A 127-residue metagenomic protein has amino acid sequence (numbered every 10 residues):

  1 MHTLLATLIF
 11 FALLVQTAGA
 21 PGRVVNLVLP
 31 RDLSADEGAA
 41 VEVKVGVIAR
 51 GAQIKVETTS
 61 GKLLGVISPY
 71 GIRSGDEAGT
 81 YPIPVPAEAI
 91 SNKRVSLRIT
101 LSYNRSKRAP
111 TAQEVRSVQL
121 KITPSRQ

Functional and structural regions predicted by a protein language model:
T3-L13: Sec-dependent N-terminal signal peptides
Q16-Q127: Disulfide-rich extracellular domains of secreted proteins
